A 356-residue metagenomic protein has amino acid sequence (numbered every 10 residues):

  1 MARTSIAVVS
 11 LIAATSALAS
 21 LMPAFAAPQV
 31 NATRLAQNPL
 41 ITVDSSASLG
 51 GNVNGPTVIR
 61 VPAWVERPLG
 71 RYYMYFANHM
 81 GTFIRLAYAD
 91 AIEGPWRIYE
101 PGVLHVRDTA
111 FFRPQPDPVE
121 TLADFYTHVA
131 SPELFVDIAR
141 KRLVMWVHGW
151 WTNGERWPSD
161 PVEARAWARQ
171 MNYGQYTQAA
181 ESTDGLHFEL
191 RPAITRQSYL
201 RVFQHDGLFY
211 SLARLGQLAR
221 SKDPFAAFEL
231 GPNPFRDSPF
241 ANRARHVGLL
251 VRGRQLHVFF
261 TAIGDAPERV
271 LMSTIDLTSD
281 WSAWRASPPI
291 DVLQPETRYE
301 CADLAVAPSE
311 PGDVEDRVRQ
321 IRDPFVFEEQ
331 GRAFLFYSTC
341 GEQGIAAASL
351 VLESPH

Functional and structural regions predicted by a protein language model:
M1-S5: Positively charged n-region of N-terminal signal peptides that target proteins for export
V8-S20: Bacterial N-terminal signal peptides
L21, F25-S131, F135-R319, E328-H356: Beta-rich carbohydrate-recognition and catalytic domains
P324: Donor-nucleotide binding loops and adjacent catalytic segments primarily of GT-B fold Leloir glycosyltransferases
